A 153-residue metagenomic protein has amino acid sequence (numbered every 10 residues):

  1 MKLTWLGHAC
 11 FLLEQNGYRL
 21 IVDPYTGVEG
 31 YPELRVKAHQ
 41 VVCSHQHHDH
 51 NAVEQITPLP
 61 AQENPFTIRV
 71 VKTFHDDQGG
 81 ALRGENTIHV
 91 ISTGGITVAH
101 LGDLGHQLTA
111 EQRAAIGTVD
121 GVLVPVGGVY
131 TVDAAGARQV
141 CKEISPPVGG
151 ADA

Functional and structural regions predicted by a protein language model:
M1-Q40, H47-N51, T57-G121, V129-A135: Core dinuclear metal-dependent hydrolase active-site scaffold
A38, G121-V124, G128, A137-A153: Proline-aspartate-enriched helix->loop->beta-strand connector
